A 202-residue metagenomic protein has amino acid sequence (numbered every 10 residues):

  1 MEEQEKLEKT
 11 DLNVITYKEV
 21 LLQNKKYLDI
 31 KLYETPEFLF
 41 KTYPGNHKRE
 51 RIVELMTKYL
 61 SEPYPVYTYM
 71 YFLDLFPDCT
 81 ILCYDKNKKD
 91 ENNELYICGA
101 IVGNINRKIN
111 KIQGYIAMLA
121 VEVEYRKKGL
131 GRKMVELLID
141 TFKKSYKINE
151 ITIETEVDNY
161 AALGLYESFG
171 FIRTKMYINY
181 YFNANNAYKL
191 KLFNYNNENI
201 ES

Functional and structural regions predicted by a protein language model:
M1-E34, L192-E198: Acyl-donor-binding surface of acyltransferase catalytic domains
T16-K18, L32-I52: A short beta-loop-alpha structural element at the N-terminal edge of CoA-dependent acyl/N-acetyltransferase catalytic
Y27-L28, Y33, F38, N92 (+4 more regions): Catalytic lobes of large eukaryotic enzymes
G45-E124, V135-Y146, F193-Y195: Acetyl-CoA-dependent GNAT
F76, I109-N110, N159, Y181-N186: Short acidic/glycine-enriched loop/turn segments that link adjacent beta-strands
E122-E136, S145, E150, E156-G164 (+1 more regions): Conserved glycine-rich acetyl-CoA-binding loop
T152-T155, E167-K189: Conserved catalytic-core motifs of GNAT/GCN5-like acyltransferases
